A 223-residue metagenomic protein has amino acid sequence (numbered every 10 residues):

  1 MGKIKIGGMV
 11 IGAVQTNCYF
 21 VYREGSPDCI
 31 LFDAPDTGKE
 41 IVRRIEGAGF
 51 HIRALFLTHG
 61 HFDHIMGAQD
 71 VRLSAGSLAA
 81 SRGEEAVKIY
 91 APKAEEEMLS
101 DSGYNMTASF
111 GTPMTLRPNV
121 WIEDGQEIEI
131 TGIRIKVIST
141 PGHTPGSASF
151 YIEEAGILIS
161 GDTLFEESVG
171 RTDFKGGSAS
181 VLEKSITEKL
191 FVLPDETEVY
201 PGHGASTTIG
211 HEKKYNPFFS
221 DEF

Functional and structural regions predicted by a protein language model:
G2-A48, S149-G161: Conserved beta-strand hairpin/beta-sheet module of binuclear metal-dependent hydrolase folds, prominently
K3, A86-V87, P118, R134 (+1 more regions): A generic structural signal for alpha->beta connector loops
G7, F56, K136: Conserved Rossmann-like nucleotide-binding pocket used by diverse enzymes that bind dinucleotide cofactors
V14, T37, H61, A94-E95 (+5 more regions): A generic "binding-loop/recognition-motif" signal
L31-F32, R53-G60, I89-P92, S139-G142 (+2 more regions): Active-site neighborhood of phospho(di)ester-bond hydrolases with catalytic His/Asp-centered motifs
T37-I128, K214-D221: Active-site HxH/HxHxD metal-binding segment of metal-dependent hydrolases
L73, Y104-M106, R134-F223: Metallo-beta-lactamase
